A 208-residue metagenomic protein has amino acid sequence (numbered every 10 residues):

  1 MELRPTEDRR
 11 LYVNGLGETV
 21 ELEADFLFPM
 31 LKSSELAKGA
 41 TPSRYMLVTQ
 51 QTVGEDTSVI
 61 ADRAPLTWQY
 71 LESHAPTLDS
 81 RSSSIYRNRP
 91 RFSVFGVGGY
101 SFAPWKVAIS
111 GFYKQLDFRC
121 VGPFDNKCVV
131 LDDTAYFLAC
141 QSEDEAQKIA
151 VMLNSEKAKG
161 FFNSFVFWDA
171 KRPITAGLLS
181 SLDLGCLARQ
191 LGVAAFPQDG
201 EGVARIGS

Functional and structural regions predicted by a protein language model:
M1-S208: Polybasic, glycine- and aromatic-enriched phosphate-binding surface used to engage nucleic acids
